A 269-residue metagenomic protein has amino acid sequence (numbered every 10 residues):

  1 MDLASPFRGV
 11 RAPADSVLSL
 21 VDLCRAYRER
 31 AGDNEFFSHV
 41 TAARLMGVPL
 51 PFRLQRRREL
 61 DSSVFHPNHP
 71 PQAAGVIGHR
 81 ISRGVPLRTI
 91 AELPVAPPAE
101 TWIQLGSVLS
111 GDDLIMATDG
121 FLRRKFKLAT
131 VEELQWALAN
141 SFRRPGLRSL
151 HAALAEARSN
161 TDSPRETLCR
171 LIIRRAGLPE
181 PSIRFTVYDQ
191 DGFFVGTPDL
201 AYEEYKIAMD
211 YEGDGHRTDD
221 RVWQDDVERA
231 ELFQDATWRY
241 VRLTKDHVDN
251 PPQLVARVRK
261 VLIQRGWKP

Functional and structural regions predicted by a protein language model:
M1-G146, I263, K268-P269: Short gly/ser-rich loop at a beta-strand->alpha-helix junction or flexible surface loop bordering the NTP-binding
L122-P269: Surface segments flanking catalytic/ligand-binding clefts of nucleic-acid enzymes
